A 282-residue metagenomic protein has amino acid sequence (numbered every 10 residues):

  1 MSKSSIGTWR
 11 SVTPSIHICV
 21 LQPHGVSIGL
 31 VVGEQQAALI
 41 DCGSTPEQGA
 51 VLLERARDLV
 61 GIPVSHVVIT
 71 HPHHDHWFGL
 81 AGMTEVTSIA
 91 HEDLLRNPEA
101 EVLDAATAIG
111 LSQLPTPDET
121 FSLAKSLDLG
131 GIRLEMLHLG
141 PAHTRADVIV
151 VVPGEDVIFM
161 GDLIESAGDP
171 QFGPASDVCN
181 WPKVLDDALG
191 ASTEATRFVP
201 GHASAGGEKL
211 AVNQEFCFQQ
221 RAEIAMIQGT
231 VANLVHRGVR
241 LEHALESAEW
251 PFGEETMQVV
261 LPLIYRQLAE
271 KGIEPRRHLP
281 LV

Functional and structural regions predicted by a protein language model:
I6, S11, R96-L139, R145 (+2 more regions): Metallo-beta-lactamase
G7-E54, V150-G161: Conserved beta-strand hairpin/beta-sheet module of binuclear metal-dependent hydrolase folds, prominently
I40-C42, P63-H73, I89-H91, L139 (+3 more regions): Active-site neighborhood of phospho(di)ester-bond hydrolases with catalytic His/Asp-centered motifs
P46-E47, P72-F78, L95-N97, T144-D147 (+2 more regions): Active-site environment of divalent metal-dependent phosphoester hydrolases
A50, E54-S126: Active-site HxH/HxHxD metal-binding segment of metal-dependent hydrolases
R133-A191: Active-site-proximal loop/helix segments of hydrolase catalytic cores
V151, C179-V239: Divalent-metal (often Zn2+) His-rich catalytic cores of metallo-beta-lactamase-fold enzymes
V235-V282: C-terminal regulatory/interaction regions
